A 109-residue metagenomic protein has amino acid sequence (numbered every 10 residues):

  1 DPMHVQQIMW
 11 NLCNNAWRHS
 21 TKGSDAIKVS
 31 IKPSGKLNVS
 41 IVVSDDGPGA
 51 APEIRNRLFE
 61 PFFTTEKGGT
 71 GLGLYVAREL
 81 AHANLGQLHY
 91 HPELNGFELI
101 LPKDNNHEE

Functional and structural regions predicted by a protein language model:
W10-N15: Conserved polar catalytic motif of the HATPase_c/GHKL fold
A16-S20: Short helix-loop "hinge" at the ATP-lid/N-box region of the Bergerat-fold HATPase_c
A26-L37: Short beta-strand/loop element within the Bergerat-fold HATPase_c
D45: Acidic ATP/Mg2+-coordinating residue in the GHKL
A50-P61: Short conserved segment of the HATPase_c
G73, A77: Short alpha-helical Gxxx[C/S/T] motif in the catalytic ATP-binding
L85-F97: Glycine-rich ATP-binding loops of the HATPase_c
